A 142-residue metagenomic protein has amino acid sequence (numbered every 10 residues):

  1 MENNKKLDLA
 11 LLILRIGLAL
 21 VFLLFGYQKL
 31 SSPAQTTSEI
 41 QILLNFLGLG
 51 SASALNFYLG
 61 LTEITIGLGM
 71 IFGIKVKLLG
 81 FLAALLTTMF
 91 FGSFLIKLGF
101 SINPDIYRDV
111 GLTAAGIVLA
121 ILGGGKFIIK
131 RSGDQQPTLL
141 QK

Functional and structural regions predicted by a protein language model:
M1-Q35, G50-L61, T65, F72-K142: Extended, low-polarity transmembrane helix blocks
S38-S51: Perimembrane loop-to-helix junctions flanking transmembrane segments
